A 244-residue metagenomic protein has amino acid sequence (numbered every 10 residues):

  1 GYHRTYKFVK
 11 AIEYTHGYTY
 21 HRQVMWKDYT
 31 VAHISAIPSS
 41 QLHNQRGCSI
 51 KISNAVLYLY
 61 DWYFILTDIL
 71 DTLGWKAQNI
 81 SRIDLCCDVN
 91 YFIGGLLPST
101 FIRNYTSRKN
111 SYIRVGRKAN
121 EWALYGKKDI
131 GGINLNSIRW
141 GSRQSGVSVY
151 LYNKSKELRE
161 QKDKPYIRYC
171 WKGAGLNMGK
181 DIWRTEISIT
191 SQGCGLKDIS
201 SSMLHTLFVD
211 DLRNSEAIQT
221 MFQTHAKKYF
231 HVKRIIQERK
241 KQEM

Functional and structural regions predicted by a protein language model:
G1-E243: Structured, helix-rich domain cores that form ligand/interaction pockets
